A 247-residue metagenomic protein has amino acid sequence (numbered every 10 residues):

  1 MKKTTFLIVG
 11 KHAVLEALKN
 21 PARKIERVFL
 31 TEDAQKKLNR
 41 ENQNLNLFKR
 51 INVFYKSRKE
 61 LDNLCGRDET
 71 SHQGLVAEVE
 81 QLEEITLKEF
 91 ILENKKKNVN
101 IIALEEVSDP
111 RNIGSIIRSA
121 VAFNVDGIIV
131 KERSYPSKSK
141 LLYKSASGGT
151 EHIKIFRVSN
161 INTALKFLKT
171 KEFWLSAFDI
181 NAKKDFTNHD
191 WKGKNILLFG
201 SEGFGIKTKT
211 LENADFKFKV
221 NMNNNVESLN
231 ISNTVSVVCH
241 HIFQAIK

Functional and structural regions predicted by a protein language model:
M1-L92: N-terminal positively charged helical leader segments and presequences
G10, E105, N112, S228-N230: Active-site helix-initiating loop/hinge in glycosyltransferases
R23, L92-A182: RNA substrate-binding interface of SAM-dependent RNA methyltransferases
E26, A122, Y143-G148, L211-K247: Structured adenosyl-cofactor binding patch, chiefly the S-adenosyl-L-methionine
F29, F54, I129, F156 (+2 more regions): Hydrophobic/aromatic beta-strand patches that form the interior of the parallel beta-sheet core in alpha/beta enzyme
D33, E60, R133-Y135, E202-F204 (+1 more regions): Short, acidic/turn-prone active-site loops that include or flank metal/cofactor- and phosphate-binding residues
K37, E41, Y135-L141, F204-T210: Short, glycine/polar-rich helix-capping loops at beta-to-alpha or helix-loop-helix junctions that flank or form
S176-N230: Active-site/ligand-binding-proximal alpha/beta "capping" segment
